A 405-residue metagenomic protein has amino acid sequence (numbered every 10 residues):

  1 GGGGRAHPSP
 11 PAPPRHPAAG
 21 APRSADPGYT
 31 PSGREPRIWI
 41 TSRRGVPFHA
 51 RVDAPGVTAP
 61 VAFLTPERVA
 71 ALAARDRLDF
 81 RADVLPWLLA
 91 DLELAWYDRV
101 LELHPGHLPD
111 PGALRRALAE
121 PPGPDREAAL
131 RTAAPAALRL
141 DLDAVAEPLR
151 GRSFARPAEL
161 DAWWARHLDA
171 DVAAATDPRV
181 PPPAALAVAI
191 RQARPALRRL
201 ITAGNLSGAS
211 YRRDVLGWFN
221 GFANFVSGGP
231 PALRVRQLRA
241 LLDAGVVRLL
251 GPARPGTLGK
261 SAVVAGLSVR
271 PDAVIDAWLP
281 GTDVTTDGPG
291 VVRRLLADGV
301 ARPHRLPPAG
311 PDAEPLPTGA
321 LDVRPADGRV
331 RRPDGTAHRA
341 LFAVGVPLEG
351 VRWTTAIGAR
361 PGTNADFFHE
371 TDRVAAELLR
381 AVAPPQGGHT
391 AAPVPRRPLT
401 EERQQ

Functional and structural regions predicted by a protein language model:
G1-V382, P393-Q405: Flavin (primarily FAD) cofactor-binding/catalytic cores of flavoenzymes
P385: Polybasic (Lys/Arg-rich)
